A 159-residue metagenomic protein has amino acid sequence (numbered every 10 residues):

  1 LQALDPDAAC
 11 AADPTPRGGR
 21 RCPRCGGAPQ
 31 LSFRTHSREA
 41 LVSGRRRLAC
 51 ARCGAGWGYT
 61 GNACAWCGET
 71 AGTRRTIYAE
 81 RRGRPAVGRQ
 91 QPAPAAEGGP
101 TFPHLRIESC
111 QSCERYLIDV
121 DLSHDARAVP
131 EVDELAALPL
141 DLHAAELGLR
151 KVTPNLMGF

Functional and structural regions predicted by a protein language model:
D5-L149: Cys/His-clustered metal-coordination modules, chiefly Zn-binding fingers
V120-S123, N155-F159: Short flanking/linker segments adjacent to small metal-binding domains or redox-active Cys/His motifs
